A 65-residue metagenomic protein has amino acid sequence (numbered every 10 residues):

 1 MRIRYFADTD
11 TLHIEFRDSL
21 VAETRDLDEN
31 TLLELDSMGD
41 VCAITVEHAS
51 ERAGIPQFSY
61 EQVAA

Functional and structural regions predicted by a protein language model:
M1-A65: Small, basic N-terminal interaction modules of short regulatory proteins
